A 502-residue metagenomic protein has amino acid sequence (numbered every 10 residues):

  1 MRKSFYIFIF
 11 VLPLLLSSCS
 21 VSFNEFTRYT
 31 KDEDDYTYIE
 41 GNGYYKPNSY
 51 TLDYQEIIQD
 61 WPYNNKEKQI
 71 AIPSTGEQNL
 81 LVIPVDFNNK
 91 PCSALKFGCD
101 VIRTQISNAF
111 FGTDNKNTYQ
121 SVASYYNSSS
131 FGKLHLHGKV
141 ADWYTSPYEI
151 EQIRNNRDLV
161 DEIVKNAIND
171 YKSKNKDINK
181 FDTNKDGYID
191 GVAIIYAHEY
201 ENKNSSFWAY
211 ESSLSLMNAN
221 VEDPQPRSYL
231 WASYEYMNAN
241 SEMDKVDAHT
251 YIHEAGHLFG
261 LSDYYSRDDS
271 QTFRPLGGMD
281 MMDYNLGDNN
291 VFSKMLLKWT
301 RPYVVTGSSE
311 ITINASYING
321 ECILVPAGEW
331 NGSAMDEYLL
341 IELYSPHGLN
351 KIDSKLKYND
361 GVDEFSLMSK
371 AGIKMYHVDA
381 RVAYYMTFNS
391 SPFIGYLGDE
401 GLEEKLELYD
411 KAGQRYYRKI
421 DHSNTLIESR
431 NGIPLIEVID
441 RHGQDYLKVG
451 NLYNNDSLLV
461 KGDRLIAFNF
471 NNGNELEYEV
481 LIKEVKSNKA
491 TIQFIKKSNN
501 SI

Functional and structural regions predicted by a protein language model:
M1-S4: Positively charged n-region of N-terminal signal peptides that target proteins for export
Y6-L12: Sec-dependent N-terminal signal peptides
F8, A71-I72, T183, Q271 (+2 more regions): Residues embedded in well-ordered secondary-structure elements
S17-S18: C-terminal motif of bacterial Sec signal peptides marking the signal peptidase cleavage site
N24-I252, S262-S270, Y376-I502: Propeptide-to-catalytic entry region of secreted or membrane-anchored zinc metalloproteases
E77-N79, D336, K370: Extracytoplasmic
G191-A193, A197-D363, R381: Extracellular hydrolytic enzyme modules, especially secreted metalloproteases of the metzincin/thermolysin-like class
K357-K370, K374-N389: C-terminal, non-catalytic macromolecule-binding modules
